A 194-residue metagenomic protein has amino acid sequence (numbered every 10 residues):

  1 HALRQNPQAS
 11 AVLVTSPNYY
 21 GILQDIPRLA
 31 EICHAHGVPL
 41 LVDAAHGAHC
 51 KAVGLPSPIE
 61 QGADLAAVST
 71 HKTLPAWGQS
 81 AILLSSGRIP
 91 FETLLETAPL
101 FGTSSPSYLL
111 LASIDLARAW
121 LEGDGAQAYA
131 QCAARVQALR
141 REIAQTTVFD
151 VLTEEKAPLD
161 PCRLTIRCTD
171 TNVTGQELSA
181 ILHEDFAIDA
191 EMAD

Functional and structural regions predicted by a protein language model:
H1-T153, N172: Conserved PLP-enzyme active-site core in the AAT-like
A138-D194: Conserved C-terminal alpha-helix-loop-beta "cap" of PLP-dependent enzymes that closes/shapes the active-site mouth
